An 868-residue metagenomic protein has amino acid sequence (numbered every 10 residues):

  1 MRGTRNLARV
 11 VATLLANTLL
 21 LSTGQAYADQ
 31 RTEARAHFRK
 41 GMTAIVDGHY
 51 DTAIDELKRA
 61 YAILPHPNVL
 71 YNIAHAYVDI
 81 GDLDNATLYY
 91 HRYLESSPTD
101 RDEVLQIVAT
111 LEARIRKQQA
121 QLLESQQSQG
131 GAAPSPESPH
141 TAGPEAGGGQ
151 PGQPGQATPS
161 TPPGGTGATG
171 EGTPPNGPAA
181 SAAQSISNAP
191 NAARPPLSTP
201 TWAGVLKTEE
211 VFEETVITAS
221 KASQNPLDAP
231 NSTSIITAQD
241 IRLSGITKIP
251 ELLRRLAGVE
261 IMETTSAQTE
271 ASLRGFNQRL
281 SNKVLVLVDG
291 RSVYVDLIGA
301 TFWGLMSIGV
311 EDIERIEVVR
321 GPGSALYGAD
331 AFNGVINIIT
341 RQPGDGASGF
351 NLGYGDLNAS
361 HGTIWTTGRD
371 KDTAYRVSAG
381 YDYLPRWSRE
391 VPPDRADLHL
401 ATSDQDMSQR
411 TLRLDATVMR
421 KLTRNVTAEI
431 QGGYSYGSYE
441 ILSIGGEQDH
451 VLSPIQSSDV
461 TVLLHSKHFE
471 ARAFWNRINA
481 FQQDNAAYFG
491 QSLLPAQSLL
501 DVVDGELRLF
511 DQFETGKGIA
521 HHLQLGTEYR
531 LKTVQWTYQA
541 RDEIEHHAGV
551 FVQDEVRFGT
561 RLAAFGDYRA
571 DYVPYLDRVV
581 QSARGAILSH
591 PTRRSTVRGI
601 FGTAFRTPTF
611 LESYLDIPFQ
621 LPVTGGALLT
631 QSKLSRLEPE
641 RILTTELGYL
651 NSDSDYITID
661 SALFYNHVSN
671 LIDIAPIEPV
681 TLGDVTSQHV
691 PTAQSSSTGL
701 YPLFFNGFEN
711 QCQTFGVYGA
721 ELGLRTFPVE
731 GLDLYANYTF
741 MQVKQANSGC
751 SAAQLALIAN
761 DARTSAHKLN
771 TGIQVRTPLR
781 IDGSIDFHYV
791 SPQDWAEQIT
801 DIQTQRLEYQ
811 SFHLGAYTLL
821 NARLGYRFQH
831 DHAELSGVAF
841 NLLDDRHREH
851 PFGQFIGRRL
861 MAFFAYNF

Functional and structural regions predicted by a protein language model:
A120-E124, S128-R242: Short, acidic, small-residue-rich periplasmic hinge/interaction motif at the N-terminus of Gram-negative outer-membrane
W202, T218, A222-N225, T233 (+1 more regions): Extracytoplasmic beta-strand/coil segments of soluble accessory domains associated with Gram-negative outer-membrane
S292-R320: Short acidic/polar hinge/loop motifs at secondary-structure boundaries that mediate gating or recognition
S324-A325, D345-A347, G353, S360 (+1 more regions): Periplasmic-side early beta-strands and strand-to-turn transitions of outer-membrane beta-barrels
T367-R369, F510, P639-L643, D761-F868: Conserved C-terminal beta-signal and adjacent last beta-strands/turns of outer-membrane beta-barrel proteins
G380, R472-Q482, R530-T533, H590 (+5 more regions): Membrane-embedded beta-barrel scaffold of Gram-negative outer-membrane proteins
T423-N425, Q431, Y436, T461-L463 (+3 more regions): Structural signature of Gram-negative outer-membrane beta-barrels, strongest in the C-terminal barrel of TonB-dependent
R557-A564, F664-H667, S687-I799, A865: Gram-negative outer-membrane beta-barrel transporters
